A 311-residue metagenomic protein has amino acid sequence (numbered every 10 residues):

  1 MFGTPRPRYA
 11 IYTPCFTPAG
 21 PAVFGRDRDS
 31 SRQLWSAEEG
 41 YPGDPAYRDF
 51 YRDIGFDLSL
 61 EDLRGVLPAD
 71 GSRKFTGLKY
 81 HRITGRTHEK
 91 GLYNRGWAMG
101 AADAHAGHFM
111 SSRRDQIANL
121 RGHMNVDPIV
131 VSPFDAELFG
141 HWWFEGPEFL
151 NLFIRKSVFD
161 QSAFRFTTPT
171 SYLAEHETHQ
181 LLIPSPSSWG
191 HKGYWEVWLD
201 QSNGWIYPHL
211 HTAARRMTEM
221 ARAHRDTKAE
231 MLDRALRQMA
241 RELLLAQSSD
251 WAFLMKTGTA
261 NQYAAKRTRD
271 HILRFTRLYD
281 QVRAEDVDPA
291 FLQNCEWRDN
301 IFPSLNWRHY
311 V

Functional and structural regions predicted by a protein language model:
G3-V311: Active-site and substrate-binding clefts of carbohydrate-active enzymes
